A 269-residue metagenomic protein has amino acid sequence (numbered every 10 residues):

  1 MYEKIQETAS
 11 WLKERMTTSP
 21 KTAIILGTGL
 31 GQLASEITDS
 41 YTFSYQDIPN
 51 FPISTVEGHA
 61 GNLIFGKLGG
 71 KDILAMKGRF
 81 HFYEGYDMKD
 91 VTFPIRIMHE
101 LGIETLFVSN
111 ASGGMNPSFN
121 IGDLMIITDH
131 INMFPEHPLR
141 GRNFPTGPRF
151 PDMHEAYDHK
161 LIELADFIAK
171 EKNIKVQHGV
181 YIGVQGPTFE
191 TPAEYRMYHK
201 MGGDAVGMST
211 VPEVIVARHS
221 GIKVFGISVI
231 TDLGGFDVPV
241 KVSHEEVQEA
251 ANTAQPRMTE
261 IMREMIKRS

Functional and structural regions predicted by a protein language model:
M1-M153: Metabolite-binding pocket within alpha/beta catalytic cores that recognizes anionic/polar moieties
W11, R15, K160, L164-I174 (+1 more regions): Generic non-transmembrane alpha-helical segments
H99-G102, H199, R218: Non-catalytic positions within long, well-ordered alpha-helices that form the structural scaffold/packing of enzyme
E104-T105, D204, K223: Short acidic/polar active-site loop segments enriched in Thr and Asp
I162, I168-D204, M262: Active-site/ligand-binding-proximal alpha/beta "capping" segment
M208-E246: Zn-dependent metallopeptidase/amidohydrolase metal-coordination segment
G234-S269: His/Asp/Glu-rich mid-to-C-terminal helical/loop segments that flank catalytic regions of hydrolases
